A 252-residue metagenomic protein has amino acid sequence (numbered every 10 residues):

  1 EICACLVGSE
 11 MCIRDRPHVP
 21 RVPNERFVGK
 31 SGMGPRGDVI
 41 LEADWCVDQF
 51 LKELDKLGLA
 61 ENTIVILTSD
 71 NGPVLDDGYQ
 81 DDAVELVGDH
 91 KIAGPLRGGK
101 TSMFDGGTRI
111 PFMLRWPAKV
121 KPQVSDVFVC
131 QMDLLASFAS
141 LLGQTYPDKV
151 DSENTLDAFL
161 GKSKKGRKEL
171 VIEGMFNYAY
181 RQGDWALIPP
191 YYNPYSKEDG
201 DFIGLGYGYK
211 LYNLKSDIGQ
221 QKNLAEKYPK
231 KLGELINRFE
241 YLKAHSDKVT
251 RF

Functional and structural regions predicted by a protein language model:
E1-G8, I13: Single conserved hydrophobic/aromatic residue that forms the stacking wall/gate of nucleotide- or nucleobase-binding
S9, L59-V65, R109-I110, K165-K168 (+2 more regions): Loop/turn elements at helix/coil->beta-strand transitions in domains of secreted/extracellular proteins
E10, R14-V19, L67-L75, D151-S152 (+2 more regions): Short, solvent-exposed turn/loop segments enriched in Gly/Ser/Thr/Pro and often Arg
G29-E42: The substrate-binding groove and active-site-proximal loops of carbohydrate-active enzymes, especially glycoside
A43-Q80: Metal-dependent active-site segment of extracytoplasmic phospho-/sulfohydrolases and closely related
D44, D48-L51, D55, L135-A139 (+6 more regions): Non-transmembrane alpha-helical segments in soluble domains of secreted/periplasmic/extracellular proteins
P73-M103, R115-V127, M132-K210, L214 (+1 more regions): C-terminal cap/loop subdomain of S1 sulfatases and analogous C-terminal strand-loop tails that border
D217: Intrinsically disordered, low-complexity polar regions and short flexible loop motifs
